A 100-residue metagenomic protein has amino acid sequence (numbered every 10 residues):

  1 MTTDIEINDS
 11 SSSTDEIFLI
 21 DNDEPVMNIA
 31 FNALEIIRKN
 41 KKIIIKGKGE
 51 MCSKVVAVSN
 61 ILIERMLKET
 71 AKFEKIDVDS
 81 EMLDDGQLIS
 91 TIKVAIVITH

Functional and structural regions predicted by a protein language model:
M1-K42, M51-H100: Long, charged, low-complexity intrinsically disordered regions
K48: RNA-recognition motif
